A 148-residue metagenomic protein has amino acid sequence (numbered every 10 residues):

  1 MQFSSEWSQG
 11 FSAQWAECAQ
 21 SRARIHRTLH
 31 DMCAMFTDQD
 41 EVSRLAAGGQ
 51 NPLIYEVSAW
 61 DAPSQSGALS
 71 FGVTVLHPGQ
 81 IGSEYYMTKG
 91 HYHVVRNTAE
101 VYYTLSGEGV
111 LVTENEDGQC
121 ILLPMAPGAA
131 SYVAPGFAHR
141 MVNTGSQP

Functional and structural regions predicted by a protein language model:
M1-S12, V142-P148: Double-stranded beta-helix
E17-P127, T144-P148: Active-site region of the double-stranded beta-helix
V110, A130-S131, P135-R140: Histidine-centered metal-chelating micro-motifs
